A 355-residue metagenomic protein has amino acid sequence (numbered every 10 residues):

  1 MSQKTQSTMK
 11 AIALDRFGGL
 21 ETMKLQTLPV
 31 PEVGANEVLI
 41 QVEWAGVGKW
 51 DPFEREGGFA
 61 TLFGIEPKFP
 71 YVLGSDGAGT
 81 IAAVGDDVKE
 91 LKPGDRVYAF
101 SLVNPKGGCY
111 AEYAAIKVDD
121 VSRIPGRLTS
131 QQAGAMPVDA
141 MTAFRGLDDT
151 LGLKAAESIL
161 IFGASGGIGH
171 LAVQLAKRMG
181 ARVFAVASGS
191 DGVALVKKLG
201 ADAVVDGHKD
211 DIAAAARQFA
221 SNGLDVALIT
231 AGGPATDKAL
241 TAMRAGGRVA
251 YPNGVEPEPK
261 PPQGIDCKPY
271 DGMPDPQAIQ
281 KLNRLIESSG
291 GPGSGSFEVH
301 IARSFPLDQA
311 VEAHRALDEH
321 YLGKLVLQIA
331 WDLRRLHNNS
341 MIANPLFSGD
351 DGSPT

Functional and structural regions predicted by a protein language model:
S2-S7, I279-T355: C-terminal hydrophobic helical "lid"/dimerization subdomain of Rossmann-like NAD(P)H-dependent oxidoreductases
P29-V47, F59-V103: Glycine-rich beta-strand-centered segment in the early N-terminal region that forms part of a ligand/cofactor-binding
E66-K68, S75, E90, F100-G163: NAD(P)H dinucleotide-binding glycine-rich loop of Rossmann-like/cofactor-binding domains, especially the beta1-alpha1
R96, S158, G247-R248: Short glycine-centered segments of the SAM/dcSAM-binding site in methyltransferase folds
G134-K209: Mid-domain Rossmann-like dinucleotide-binding core that forms the NAD(H)/NADP(H) cofactor-binding site
A194, L199, A203-K268, P354-T355: Glycine-rich cofactor phosphate-binding loops and adjacent beta1-alpha1 units of small-molecule cofactor enzyme domains
A231-S296, I329-I342, F347: Glycine-rich phosphate-binding loop and adjacent beta-alpha segment of Rossmann(oid) nucleotide-cofactor-binding
